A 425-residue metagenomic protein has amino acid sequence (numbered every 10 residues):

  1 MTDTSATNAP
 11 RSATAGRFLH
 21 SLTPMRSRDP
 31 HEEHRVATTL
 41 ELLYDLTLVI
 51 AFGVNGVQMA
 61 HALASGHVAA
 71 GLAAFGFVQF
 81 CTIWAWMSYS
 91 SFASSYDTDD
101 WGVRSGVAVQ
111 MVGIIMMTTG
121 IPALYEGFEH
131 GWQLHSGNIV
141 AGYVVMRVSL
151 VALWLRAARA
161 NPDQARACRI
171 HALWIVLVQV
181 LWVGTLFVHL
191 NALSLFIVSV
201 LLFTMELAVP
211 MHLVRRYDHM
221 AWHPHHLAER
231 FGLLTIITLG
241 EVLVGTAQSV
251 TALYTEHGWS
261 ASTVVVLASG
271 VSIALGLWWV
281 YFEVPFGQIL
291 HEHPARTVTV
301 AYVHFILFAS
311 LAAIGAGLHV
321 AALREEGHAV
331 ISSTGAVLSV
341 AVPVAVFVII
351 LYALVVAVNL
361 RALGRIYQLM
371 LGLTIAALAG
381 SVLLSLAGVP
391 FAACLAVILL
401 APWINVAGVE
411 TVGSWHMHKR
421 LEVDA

Functional and structural regions predicted by a protein language model:
D3, N8-G53, A74-Y96, W101-S105 (+6 more regions): Predominantly late transmembrane helices and immediately cytosolic-facing juxtamembrane segments
G56-A70, S94, L386: Short, hydrophobic transmembrane alpha-helix segments
L193-S194, L386-I398: Loop-to-transmembrane alpha-helix initiation sites
